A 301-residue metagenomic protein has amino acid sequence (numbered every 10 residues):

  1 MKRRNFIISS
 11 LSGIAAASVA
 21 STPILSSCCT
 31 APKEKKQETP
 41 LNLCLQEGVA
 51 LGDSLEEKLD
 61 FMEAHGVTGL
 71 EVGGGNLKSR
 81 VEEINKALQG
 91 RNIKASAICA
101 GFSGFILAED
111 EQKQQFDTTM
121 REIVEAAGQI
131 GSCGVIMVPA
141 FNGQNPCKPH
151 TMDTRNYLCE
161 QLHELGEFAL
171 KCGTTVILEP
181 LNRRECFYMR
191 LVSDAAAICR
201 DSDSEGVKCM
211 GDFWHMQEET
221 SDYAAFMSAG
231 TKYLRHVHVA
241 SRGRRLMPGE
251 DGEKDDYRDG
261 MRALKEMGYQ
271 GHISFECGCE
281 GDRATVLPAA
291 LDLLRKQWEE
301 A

Functional and structural regions predicted by a protein language model:
K2-C44, L51-G66, G131-C133, M189-G211 (+1 more regions): Histidine-acidic metal/acid-base catalytic patches
S10-S21, K33-Q37, I106-K208, E218: Active-site acidic/histidine proton-transfer and metal-coordination neighborhood in alpha/beta enzyme cores
V49-L51, N76, G101-G104, F141-G143 (+4 more regions): Active-site-proximal loop/turn and secondary-structure-junction residues that shape catalytic pockets, frequently
M62, L88, I123, A127 (+4 more regions): Generic structural signal for hydrophobic
T68-L77: A short beta-strand-loop structural module common to alpha/beta enzyme folds
K78-A87: Active-site-adjacent beta->alpha loops and helix N-cap segments on the catalytic face of soluble alpha/beta enzymes
L88-K113: Mid-chain, structured segments of secreted extracytoplasmic proteins
